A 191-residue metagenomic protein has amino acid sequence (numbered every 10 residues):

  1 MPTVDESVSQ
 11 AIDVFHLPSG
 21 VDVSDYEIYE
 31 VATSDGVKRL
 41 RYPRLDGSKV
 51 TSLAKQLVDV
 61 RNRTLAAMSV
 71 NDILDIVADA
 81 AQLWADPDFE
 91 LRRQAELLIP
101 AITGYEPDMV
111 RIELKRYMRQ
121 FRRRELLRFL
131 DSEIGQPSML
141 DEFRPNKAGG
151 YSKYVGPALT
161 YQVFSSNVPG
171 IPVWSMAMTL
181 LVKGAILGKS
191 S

Functional and structural regions predicted by a protein language model:
M1-G150: N-terminal Rossmann-like NAD(P)+-binding subdomain of aldehyde/semialdehyde dehydrogenases
L126-S191: Conserved small-residue-rich beta-alpha loop and adjacent elements that most often cradle the phosphate/pyrophosphate
